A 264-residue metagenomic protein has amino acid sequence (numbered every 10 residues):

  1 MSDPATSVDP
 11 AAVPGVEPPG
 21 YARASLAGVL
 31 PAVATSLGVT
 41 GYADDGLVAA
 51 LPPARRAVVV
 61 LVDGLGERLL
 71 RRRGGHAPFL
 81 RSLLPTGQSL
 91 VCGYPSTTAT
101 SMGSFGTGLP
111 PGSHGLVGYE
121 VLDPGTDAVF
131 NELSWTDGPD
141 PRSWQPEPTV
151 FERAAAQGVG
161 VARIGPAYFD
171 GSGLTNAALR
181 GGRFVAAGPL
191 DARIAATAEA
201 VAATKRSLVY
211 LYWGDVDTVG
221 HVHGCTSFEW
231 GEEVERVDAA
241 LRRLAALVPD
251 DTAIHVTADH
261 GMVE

Functional and structural regions predicted by a protein language model:
S2-G46, R72-S207, Y212-H221: His/Asp/Glu-rich, glycine-adjacent segments that coordinate divalent cations and/or stabilize oxyanion chemistry on
S36-L51, E235-A245: Short, motif-level signal for alpha-helix interfacial/capping segments enriched in acidic residues and aromatics/proline
P52-R56: A short, charged/proline- and glycine-enriched loop that marks the coil->beta-strand transition at the N-terminal
A57, G160-A162, T252-I254: Hydrophobic anchor at the start of a short beta-strand that flanks the dinucleotide cofactor-binding loop
V59-V62: Short hydrophobic beta-strand that contains or immediately precedes a catalytic carboxylate
L65: Segments forming glycine/polar-rich beta-alpha architectures that bind adenosine-containing cofactors
V216-I254: A long, amphipathic alpha-helix that forms part of the scaffold/cap immediately adjacent to metal-dependent active
H260-E264: Histidine-centered active-site microenvironments of extracellular/periplasmic hydrolases and transferases
